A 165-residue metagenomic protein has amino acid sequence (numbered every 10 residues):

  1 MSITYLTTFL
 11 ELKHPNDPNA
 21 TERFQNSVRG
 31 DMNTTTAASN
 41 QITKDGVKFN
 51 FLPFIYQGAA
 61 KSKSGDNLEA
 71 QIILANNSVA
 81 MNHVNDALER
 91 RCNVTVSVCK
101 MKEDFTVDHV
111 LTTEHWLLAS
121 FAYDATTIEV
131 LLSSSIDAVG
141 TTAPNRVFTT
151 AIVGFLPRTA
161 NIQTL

Functional and structural regions predicted by a protein language model:
M1-F49: Polar/acidic, low-complexity leader/linker segments enriched in S/T/G and N/D
T4-D17, M32-T35, A80-A119: Short, acidic/charged, Gly/Pro-enriched secondary-structure junctions
D45-E69: Short beta-strand/loop turn elements enriched in aromatics
G65-E69, R91-N93, L111, A125-T127: A general secondary-structure signal for short beta-strands and their flanking turns/coil in non-transmembrane regions
N67-D86: Charged, amphipathic alpha-helical segments
L68, S120-S135: Short, solvent-exposed secondary-structure boundary/capping segments
A75-N77, M101, Y123, S135-D137: Solvent-exposed coil/turn segments that connect beta secondary-structure elements in extracytoplasmic/periplasmic
S135-L165: Intrinsically disordered, low-complexity terminal/linker regions enriched in Pro/Ser/Gly and acidic residues
